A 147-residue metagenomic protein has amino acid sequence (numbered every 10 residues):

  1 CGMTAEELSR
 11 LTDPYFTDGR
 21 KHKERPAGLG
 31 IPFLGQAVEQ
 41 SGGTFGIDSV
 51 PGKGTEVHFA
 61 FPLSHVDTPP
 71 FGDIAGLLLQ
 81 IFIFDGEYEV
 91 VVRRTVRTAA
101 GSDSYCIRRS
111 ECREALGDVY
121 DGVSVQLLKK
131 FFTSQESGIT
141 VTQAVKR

Functional and structural regions predicted by a protein language model:
M3-Y15: Short conserved segment of the HATPase_c
F16-P26: Glycine-rich ATP-lid/hinge loop adjacent to the conserved G-boxes
G30: Gly/Ala-rich beta-loop-alpha elbow adjacent to hydrolase catalytic centers
F33-G43: Conserved glycine-/histidine-rich ATP-lid loop and adjacent helix of the Bergerat-fold HATPase_c
I47-P51: A short beta-strand-to-loop motif within the catalytic HATPase_c
K53-T55: Glycine-rich GHKL/ HATPase_c ATP-binding element in histidine kinases
H58-F59: HATPase_c (GHKL) ATP-binding subdomain of two-component histidine kinases
L63-R147: N-terminal assembly/transducer modules of large multi-domain enzymes, emphasizing dimerization/partner-binding
